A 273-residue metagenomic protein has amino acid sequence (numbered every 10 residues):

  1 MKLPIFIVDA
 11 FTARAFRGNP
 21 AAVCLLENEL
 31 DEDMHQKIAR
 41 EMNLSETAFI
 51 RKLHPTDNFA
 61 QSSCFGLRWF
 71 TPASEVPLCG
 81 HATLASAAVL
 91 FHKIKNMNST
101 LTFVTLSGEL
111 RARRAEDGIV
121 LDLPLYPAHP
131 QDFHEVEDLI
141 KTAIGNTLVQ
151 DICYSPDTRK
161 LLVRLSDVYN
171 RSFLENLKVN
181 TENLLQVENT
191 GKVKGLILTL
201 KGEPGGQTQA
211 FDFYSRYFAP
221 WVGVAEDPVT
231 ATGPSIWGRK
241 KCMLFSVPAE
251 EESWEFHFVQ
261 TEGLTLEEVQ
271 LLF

Functional and structural regions predicted by a protein language model:
M1-L78, T83-F273: Active-site proximal loop and beta-alpha junction motif in alpha/beta enzyme cores
